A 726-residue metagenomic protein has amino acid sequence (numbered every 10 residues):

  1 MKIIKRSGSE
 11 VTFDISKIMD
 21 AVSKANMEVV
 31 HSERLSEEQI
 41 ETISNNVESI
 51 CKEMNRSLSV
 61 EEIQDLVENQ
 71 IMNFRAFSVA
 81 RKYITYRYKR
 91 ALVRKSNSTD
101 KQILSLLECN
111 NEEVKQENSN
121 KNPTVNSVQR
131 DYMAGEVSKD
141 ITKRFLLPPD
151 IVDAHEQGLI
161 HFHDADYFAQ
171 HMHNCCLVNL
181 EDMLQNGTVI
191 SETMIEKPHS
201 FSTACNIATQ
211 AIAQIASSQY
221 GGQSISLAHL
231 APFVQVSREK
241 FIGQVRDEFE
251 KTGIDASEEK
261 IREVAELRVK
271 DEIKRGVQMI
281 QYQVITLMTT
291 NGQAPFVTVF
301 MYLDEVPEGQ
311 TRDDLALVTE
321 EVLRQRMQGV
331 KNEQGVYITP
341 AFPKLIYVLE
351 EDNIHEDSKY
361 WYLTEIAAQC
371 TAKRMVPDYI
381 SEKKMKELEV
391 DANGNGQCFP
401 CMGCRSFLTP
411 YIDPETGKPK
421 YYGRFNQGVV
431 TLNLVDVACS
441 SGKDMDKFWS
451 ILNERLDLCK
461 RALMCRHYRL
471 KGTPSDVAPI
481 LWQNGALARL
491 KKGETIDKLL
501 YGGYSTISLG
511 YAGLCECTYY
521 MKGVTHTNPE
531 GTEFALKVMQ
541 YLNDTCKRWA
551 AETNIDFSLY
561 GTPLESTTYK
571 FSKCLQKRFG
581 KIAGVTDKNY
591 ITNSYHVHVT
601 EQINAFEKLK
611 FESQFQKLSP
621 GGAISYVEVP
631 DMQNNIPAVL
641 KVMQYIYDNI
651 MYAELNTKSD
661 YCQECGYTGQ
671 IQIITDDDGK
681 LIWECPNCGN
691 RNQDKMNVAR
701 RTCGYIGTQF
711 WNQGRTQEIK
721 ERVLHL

Functional and structural regions predicted by a protein language model:
M1-C109, K720-H725: Charged, amphipathic alpha-helical regulatory modules used for macromolecular assembly or allosteric control
S23, K460, M464, C515-Y519: Amphipathic, well-packed alpha-helical segments that form the structural scaffold of globular domains
E38, L58-E61, S505, P529 (+1 more regions): Short, solvent-exposed positions on alpha-helices
K89-V93, T99-G503, V524, N528-R691 (+1 more regions): Conserved catalytic cores of very large enzyme subunits
I273-V277, Q281, Y520, R715-E721: Metallocofactor- and cofactor-centric catalytic cores in central/energy metabolism, strongly enriched
I507-Y520, Q540, R701: Contiguous, well-ordered alpha-helical segments that form the cores/surfaces of helical PPI scaffolds
P686-L726: Long insertion/accessory domains within large nucleic-acid-processing enzymes
